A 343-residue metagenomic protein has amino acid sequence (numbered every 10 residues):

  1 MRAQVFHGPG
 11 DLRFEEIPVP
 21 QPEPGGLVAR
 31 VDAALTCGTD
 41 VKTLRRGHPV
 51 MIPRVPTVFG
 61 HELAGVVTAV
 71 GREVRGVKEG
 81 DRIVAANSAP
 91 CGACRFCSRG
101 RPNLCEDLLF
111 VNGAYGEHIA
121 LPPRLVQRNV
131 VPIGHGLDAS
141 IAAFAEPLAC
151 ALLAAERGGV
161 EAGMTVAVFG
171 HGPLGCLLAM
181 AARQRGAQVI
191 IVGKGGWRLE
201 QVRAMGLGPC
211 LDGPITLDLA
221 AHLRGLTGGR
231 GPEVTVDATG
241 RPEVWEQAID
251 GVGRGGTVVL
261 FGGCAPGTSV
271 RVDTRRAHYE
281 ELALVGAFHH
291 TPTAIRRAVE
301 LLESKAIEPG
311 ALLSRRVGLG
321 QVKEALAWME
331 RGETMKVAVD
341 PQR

Functional and structural regions predicted by a protein language model:
A3, I191, E246-D250, T291-R343: C-terminal hydrophobic helical "lid"/dimerization subdomain of Rossmann-like NAD(P)H-dependent oxidoreductases
P20-A34, H48-S98, L125, V131-G136: Glycine-rich beta-strand-centered segment in the early N-terminal region that forms part of a ligand/cofactor-binding
R82, T165, V234, G256-T257 (+1 more regions): Short glycine-centered segments of the SAM/dcSAM-binding site in methyltransferase folds
C91-F169: NAD(P)H dinucleotide-binding glycine-rich loop of Rossmann-like/cofactor-binding domains, especially the beta1-alpha1
H135-I215: Mid-domain Rossmann-like dinucleotide-binding core that forms the NAD(H)/NADP(H) cofactor-binding site
T216-G228: Short amphipathic alpha-helix with an adjacent loop that forms part of the alpha/beta core around
P242-S304, P341-R343: Glycine-rich phosphate-binding loop and adjacent beta-alpha segment of Rossmann(oid) nucleotide-cofactor-binding
